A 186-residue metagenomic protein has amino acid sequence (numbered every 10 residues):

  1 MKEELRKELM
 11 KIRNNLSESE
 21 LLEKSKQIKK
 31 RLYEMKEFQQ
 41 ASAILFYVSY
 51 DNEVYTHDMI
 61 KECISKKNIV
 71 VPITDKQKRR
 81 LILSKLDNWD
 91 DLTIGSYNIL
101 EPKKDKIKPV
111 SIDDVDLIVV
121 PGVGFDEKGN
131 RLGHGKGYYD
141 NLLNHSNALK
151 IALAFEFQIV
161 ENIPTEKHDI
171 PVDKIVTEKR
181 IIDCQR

Functional and structural regions predicted by a protein language model:
M1-V110: N-terminal active-site beta-alpha-beta segment that forms phosphate/nucleotide-binding and substrate-recognition loops
Q77-R186: Conserved phosphate- and dinucleotide-binding cores of soluble alpha/beta proteins, encompassing both enzyme active
